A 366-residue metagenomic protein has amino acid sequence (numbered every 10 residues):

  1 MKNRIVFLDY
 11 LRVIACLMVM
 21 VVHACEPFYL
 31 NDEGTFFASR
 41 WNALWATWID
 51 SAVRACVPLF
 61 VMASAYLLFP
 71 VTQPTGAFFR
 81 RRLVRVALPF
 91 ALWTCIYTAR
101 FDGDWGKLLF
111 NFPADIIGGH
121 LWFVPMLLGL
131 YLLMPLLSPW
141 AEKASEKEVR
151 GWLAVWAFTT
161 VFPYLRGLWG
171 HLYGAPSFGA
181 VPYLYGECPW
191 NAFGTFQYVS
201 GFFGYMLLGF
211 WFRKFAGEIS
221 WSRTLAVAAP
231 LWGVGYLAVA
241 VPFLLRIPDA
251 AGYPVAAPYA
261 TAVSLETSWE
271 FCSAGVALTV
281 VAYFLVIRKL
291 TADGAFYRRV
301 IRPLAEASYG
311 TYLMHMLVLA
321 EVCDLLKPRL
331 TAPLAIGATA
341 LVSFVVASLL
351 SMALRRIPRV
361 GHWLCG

Functional and structural regions predicted by a protein language model:
M1-G366: Alpha-helical transmembrane segments and their immediate juxtamembrane cytosolic regions
